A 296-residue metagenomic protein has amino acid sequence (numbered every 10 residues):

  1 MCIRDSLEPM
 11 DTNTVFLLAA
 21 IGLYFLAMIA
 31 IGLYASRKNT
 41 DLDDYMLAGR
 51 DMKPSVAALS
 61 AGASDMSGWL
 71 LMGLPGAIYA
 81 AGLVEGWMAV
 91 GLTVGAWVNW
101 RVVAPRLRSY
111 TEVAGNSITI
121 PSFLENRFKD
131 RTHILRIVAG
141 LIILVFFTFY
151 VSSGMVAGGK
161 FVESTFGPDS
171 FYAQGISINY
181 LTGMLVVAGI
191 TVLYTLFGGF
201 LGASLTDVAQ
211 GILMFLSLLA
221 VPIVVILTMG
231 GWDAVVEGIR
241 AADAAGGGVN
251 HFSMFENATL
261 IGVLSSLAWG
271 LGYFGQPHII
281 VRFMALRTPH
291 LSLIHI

Functional and structural regions predicted by a protein language model:
M1-S6, I294-I296: Conserved small/polar residues in nucleotide/adenosyl-binding loops
P9-L71, T195-G198, G211, S217 (+1 more regions): Membrane-interface "cap" regions at the ends of multi-pass membrane proteins
M10-N13, L47-M52, V56, G73-V90 (+4 more regions): Loop-to-helix junctions at membrane interfaces in multi-pass transport proteins
T12-A35, I78-I118, M214, N257 (+1 more regions): Extracellular loop-to-transmembrane helix junctions
F25, S64-D65, L92-A96, I143-L144 (+3 more regions): Residue-level recognition of pore/gate-forming positions within transmembrane alpha-helices of multi-pass
A35, N39, D43, Y79-G82 (+6 more regions): Membrane-interfacial segments
A77-L83, V103, K160-S164, G189-G211 (+1 more regions): Membrane-water interface regions at transmembrane-helix termini and the short interhelical loops of multi-pass membrane
W87-T195, S266-G272, V281: Helix-loop-helix module between adjacent transmembrane segments
